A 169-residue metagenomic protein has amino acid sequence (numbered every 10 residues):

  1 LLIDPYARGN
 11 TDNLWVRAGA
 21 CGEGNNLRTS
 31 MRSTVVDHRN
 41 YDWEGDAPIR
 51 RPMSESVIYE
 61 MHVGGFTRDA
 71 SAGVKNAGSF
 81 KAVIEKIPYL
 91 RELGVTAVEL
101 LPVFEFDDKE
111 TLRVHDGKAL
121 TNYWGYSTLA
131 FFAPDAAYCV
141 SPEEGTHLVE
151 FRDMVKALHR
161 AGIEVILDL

Functional and structural regions predicted by a protein language model:
L1-E60, T67-V74: The feature marks proteins involved in alpha-glucan
R39, H62-T67, F104, A130 (+1 more regions): Short, flexible loop/turn elements at secondary-structure junctions
R50-E55, R91-E92, W124, R160: Extracellular/periplasmic catalytic domains that process cell-envelope and extracellular macromolecules
V57-Y59, V98-L100, V165-L167: Hydrophobic faces of well-ordered beta-strands that scaffold small-molecule active sites in alpha/beta enzyme cores
H62-V98: A conserved hydrophobic secondary-structure block that centers on an alpha-helix together with its immediately flanking
V74-N76, E110-R160: Aromatic- and acidic-residue-enriched carbohydrate-binding clefts of CAZyme catalytic domains
Y89-E92, F151-I163, L169: An active-site-proximal structural segment forming one wall of the substrate-binding cleft that immediately precedes
L90-K118: Carboxylate/His-rich catalytic cores and anion/metal-binding grooves
